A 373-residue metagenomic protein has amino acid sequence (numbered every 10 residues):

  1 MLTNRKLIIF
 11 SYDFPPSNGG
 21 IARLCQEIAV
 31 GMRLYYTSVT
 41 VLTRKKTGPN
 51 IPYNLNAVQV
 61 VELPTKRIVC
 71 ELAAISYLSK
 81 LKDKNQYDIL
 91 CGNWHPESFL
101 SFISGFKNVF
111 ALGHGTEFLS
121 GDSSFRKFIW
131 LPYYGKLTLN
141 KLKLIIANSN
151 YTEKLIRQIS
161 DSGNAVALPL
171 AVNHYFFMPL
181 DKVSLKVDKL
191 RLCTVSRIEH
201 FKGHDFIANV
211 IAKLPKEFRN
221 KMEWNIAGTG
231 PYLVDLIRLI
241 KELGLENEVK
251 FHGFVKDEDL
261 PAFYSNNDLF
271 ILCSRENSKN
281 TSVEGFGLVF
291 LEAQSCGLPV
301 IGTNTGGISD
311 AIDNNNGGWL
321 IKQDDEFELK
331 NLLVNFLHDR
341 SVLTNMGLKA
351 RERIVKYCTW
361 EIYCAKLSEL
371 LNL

Functional and structural regions predicted by a protein language model:
I8-F10, I146, S184-K202, A208-I211 (+1 more regions): Conserved donor-binding/catalytic core segment of Leloir-type glycosyltransferases
C91-E97, G113: Short His-centered aromatic/hydrophobic patch
Y151, A171: Carbohydrate-associated surface elements
K221, E248, E328, N335 (+2 more regions): A short, well-ordered alpha-helix in the C-terminal region of glycosyltransferases
D235-E258, L269: Nucleotide-activated donor-binding/catalytic signature segment of Leloir-type glycosyltransferases, i.e., the conserved
S265-V283, L298: Acidic donor-binding loop of glycosyltransferase active sites
F290, S295, P299-G302, I312: Short hydrophobic beta-strand element within catalytic cores of glycosyltransferases and related nucleotide-activated
D313-N315, W319-F327, N335-S341: Conserved acidic donor-binding segment of nucleotide-sugar-dependent glycosyltransferases
